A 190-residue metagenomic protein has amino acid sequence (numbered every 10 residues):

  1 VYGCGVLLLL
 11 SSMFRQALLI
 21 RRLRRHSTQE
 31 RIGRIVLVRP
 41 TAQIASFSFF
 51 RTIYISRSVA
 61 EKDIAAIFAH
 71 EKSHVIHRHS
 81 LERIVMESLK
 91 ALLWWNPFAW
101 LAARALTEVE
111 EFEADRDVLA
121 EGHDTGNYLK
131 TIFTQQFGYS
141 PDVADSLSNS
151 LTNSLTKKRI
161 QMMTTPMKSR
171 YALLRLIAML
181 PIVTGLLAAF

Functional and structural regions predicted by a protein language model:
V1-F190: Hydrophobic topogenic segments
